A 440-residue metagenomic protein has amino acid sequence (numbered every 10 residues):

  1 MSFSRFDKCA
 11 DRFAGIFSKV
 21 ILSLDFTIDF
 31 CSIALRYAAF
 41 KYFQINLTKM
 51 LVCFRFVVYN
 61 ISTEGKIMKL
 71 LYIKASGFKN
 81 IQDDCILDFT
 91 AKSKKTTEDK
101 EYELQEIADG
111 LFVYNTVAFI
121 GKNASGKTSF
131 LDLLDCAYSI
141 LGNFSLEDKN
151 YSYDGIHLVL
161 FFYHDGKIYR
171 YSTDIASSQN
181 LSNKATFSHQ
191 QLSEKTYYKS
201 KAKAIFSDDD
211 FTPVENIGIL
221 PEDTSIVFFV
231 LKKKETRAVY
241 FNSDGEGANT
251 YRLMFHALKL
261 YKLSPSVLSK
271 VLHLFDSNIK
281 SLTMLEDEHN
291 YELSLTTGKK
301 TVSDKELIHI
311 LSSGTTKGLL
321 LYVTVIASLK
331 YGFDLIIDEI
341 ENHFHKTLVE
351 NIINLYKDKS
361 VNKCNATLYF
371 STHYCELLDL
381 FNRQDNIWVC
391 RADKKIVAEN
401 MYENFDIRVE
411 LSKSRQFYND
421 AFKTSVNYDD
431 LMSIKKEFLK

Functional and structural regions predicted by a protein language model:
S2-S18: N-terminal low-complexity segments that are often proline-rich with Ser/Thr-Pro
S4, S18, L22, F26 (+2 more regions): Short hydrophobic targeting helices and cationic amphipathic motifs that mediate membrane/organellar targeting
F6-K8, L22, T27, R36 (+1 more regions): Low-complexity, intrinsically disordered segments with a bias for serine/threonine
G15, I28-D29, A39, K49 (+1 more regions): N-terminal compositionally biased, intrinsically disordered segments and leader/signal-like regions
F43, M50, F54-L141, G298-V426: Switch/communication elements of ASCE P-loop NTPase nucleotide-binding domains
N46-D88, I140-K330, R415-D429, I434-K440: Phosphate-coordinating catalytic segments in nucleotide- and nucleic-acid-processing enzymes
